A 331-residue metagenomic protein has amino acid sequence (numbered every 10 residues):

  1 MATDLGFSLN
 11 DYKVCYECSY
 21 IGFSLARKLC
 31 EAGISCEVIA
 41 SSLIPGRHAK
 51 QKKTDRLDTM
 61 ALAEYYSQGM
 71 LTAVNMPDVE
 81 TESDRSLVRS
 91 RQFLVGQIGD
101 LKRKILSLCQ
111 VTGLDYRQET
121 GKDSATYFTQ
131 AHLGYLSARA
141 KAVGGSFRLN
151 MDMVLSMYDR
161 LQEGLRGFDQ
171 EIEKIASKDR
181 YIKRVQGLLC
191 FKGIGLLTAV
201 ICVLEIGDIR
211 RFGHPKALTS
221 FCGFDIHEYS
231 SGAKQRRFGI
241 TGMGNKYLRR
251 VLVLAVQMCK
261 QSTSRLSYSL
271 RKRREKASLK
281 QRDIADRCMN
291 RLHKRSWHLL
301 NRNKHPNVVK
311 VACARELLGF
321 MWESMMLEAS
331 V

Functional and structural regions predicted by a protein language model:
M1-K13: Short, basic/hydrophobic alpha-helical segments
Y12-S24: Acidic, metal-coordinating catalytic cores used for nucleic-acid/nucleotide bond scission and strand-transfer chemistry
E37-N75, E82, Y127, K234-M243: Short alpha-helix plus adjacent loop in nuclease-associated cores
A61, Y65-I105, K260, R265: Extended, highly charged alpha-helical segments
Q92-G187, E275-K276: Glycine-rich, often acidic, oxyanion-interacting loops/wings at catalytic, nucleic-acid, or phospho-protein interfaces
G187-C190, L196, V200-R302, P306: Phosphate-backbone recognition surface of nucleic-acid-processing proteins
K294-A329: Charged substrate- and nucleic-acid-binding regions of tRNA-handling and nucleotidyl-transfer enzymes, centered on
